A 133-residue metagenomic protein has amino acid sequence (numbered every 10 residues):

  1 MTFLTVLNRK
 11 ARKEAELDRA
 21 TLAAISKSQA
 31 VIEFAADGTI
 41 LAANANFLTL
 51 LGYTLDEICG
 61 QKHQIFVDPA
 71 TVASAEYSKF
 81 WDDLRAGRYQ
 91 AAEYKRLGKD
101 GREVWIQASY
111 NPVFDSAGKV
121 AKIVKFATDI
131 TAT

Functional and structural regions predicted by a protein language model:
L4-R12, I25, A117, A121-T133: Sensory coupling linkers of modular signal transduction proteins
A30, Q90-K95: PAS and PAS-like sensory modules
V31, G38-L41: Conserved hydrophobic beta-strand signature of PAS-family and PAS-like sensory domains
F47-C59: PAS/PAS-like sensory domain cap-loop motif
E57-T71: PAS-family sensory/regulatory domains
P69-A86: PAS/Per-ARNT-Sim sensory domains
K95-G101, F114-D115: PAS-family sensory domains
A108-Y110, A127: Sensory-domain boundary capping and coupling elements
